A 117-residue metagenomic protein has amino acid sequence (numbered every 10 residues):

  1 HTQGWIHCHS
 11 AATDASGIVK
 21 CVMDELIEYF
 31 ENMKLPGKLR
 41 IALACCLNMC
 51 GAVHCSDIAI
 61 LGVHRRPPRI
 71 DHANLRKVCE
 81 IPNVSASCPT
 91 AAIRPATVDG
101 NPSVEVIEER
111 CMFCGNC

Functional and structural regions predicted by a protein language model:
H1-V78: Small-residue-enriched alpha-helical segments and adjacent helix-cap loops that form tight helix-helix packing
T13, C79, E108-M112: A short glycine-/small-residue-rich loop at the edge of a beta-strand within enzyme catalytic domains
A44-C45, E105-I107: Glycine-rich, charged/polar anion/phosphate-binding loops that engage phosphate groups from diverse ligands
H64-R66, I70, A96-D99, E105-V106: Acidic low-complexity intrinsically disordered segments
N83-S103, R110-C117: Iron-sulfur cluster-binding cysteine motifs and their immediate structural context in ferredoxin-like electron-transfer
